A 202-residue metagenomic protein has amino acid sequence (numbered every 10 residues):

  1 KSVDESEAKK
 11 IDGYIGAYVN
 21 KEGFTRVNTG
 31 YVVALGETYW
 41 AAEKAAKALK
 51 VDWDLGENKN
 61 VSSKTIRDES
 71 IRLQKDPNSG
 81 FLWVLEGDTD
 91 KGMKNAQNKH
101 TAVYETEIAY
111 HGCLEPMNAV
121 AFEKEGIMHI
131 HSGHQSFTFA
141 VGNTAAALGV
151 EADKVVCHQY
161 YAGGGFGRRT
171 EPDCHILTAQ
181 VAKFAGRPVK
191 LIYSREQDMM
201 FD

Functional and structural regions predicted by a protein language model:
K1-D202: Structural alpha/beta core scaffold segments of enzyme domains
